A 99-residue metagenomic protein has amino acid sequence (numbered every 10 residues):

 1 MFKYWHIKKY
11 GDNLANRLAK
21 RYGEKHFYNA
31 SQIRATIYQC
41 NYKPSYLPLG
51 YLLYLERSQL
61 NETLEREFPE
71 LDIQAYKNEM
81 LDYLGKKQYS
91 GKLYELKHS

Functional and structural regions predicted by a protein language model:
M1-S99: A composition-biased, non-transmembrane "mature-region" signal
